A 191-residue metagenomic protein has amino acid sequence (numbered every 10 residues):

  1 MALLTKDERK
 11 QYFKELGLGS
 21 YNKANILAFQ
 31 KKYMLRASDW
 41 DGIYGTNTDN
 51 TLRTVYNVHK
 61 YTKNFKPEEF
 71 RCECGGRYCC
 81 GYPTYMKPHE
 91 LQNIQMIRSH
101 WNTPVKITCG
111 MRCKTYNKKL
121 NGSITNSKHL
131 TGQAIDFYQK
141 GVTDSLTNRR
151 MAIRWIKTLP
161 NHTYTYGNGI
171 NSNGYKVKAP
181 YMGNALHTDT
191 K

Functional and structural regions predicted by a protein language model:
A2-T54: Short acidic, glycine/serine/threonine-rich helix-capping segments at coil-helix boundaries
Y12-G17, A37-W40, G76-K87, Y138-V142 (+1 more regions): Second-shell loop/turn segments in exported
K31-L35, R53-N57, S99-N102, K157 (+1 more regions): Sec-exported extracytoplasmic/periplasmic mature domains
S38-W40, T103-M111, T163-N173: Surface-exposed patches in mature extracellular/periplasmic domains of secreted proteins
Y44, C109-M111, Q139-G141: A mature extracytoplasmic/lumenal domain signature
T54-N102: Active-site acidic/histidine clusters and adjacent loop/turn architecture that either coordinate catalytic ions
Q92-G122: Extended, low-complexity, intrinsically disordered C-terminal regulatory tails of eukaryotic serine/threonine kinases
T125-K191: Catalytic cores and adjacent binding grooves of peptidoglycan-active enzymes
